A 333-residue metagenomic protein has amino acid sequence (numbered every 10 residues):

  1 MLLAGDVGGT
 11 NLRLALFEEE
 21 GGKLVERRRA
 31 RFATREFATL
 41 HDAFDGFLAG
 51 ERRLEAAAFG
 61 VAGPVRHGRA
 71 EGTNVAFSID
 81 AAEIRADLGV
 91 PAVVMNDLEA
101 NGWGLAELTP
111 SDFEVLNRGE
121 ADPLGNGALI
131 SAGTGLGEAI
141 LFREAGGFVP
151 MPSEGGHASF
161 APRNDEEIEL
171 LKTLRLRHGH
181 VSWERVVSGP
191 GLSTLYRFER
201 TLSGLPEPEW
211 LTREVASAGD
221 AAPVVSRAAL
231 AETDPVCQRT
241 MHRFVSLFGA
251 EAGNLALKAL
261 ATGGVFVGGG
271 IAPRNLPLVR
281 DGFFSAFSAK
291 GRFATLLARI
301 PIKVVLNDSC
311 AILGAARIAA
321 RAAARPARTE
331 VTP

Functional and structural regions predicted by a protein language model:
M1-R53, E169-P333: ATP-binding/phosphotransfer module of carbohydrate and carboxylate kinases, centering on a glycine-rich
L2-D6, L54-A58, V93-M95, G119 (+3 more regions): Short glycine-aspartate micro-motif
L12, P64-R66, G135-A139, T194 (+1 more regions): Short, acidic Gly/Pro/Ser/Thr-rich loop/turn segments
T34, N74-A76, V93-A100, G119-D122 (+2 more regions): Active-site nucleophile and cofactor-binding loops and adjacent substrate-binding regions of central metabolic enzymes
L48-V94, E99, W103-D112, L129 (+1 more regions): Short beta-strand-loop/turn "lid" adjacent to the catalytic site in phosphate-handling enzymes
L54, G89-V90, P123-G127, L136 (+2 more regions): Short coil/turn connectors at secondary-structure junctions
R66, P91-D122, A216-V245, A250: ATP-dependent carbohydrate kinase catalytic cores
E114-E184, G189, L276-L278, F284-L297: Glycine-rich phosphate-binding loop of actin/hexokinase-like ATP-binding domains
